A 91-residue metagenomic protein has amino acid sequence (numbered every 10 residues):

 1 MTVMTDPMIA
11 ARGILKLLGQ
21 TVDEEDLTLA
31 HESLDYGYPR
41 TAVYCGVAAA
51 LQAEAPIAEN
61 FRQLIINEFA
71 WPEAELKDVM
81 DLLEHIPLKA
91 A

Functional and structural regions predicted by a protein language model:
T2-A91: C-terminal-biased regions
